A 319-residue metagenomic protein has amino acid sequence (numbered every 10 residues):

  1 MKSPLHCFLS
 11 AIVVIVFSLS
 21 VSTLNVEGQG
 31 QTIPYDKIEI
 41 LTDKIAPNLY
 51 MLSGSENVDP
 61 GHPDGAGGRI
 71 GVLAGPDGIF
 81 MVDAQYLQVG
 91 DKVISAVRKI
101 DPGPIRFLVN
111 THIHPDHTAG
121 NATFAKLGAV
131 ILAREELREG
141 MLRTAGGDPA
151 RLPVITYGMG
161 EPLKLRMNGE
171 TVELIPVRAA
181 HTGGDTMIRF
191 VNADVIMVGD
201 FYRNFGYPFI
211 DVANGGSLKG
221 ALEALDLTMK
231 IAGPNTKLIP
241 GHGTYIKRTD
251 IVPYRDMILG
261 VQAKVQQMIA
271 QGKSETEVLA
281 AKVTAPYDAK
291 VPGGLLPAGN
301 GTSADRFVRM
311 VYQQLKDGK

Functional and structural regions predicted by a protein language model:
M1-V13, S22: Bacterial N-terminal signal peptides that target proteins for export
V16-L19, T23-T32, K230, T244-K319: Accessory terminal helices/loops
V26-P47: Short N-terminal segments immediately surrounding and downstream of signal-peptide cleavage
K44-V97, T186-F190, D194-V198: Conserved beta-strand hairpin/beta-sheet module of binuclear metal-dependent hydrolase folds, prominently
N48, L73, D83, V97 (+10 more regions): Divalent metal-coordination and catalytic microenvironments
L52-G68, M141-G147, F205-G215: Acidic/histidine-rich helix-loop elements that form or flank divalent-metal/phosphate-binding sites at the catalytic
G78-F80, Y86-Q88, K164, T171 (+3 more regions): Metallo-beta-lactamase
S95-R166, G183: Active-site HxH/HxHxD metal-binding segment of metal-dependent hydrolases
